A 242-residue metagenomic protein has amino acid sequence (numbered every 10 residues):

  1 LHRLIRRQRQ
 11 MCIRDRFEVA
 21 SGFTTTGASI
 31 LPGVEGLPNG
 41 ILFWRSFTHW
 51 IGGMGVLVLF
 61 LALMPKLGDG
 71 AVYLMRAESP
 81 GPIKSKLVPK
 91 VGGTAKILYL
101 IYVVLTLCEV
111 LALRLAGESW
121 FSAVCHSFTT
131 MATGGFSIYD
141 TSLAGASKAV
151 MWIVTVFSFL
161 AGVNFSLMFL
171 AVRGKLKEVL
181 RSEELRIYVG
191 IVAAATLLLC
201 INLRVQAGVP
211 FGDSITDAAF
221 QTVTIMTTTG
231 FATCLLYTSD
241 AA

Functional and structural regions predicted by a protein language model:
R6-Q10, R14-S239: Membrane-proximal intracellular helices of multi-pass ion channels
